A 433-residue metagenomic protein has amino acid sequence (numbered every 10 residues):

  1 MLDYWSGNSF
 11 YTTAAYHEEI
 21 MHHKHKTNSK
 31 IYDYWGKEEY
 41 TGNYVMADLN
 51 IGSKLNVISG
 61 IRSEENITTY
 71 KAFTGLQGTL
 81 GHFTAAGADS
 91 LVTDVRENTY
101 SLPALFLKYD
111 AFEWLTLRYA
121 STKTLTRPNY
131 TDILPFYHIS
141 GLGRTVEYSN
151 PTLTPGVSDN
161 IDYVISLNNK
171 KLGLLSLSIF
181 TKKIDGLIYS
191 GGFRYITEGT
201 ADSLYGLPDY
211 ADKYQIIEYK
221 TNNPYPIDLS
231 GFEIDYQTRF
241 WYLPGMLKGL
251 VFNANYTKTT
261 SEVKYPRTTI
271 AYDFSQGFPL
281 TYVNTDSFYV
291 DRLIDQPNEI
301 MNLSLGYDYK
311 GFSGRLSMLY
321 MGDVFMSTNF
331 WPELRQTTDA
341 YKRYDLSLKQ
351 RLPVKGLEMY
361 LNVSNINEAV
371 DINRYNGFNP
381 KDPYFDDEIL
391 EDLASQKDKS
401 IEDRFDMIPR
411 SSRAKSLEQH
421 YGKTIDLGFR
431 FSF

Functional and structural regions predicted by a protein language model:
M1-F112, H138-I139: Signature of Gram-negative outer-membrane beta-barrel scaffolds
M1-I31, R194-N222, V283-S287, F385-L417: Flexible glycine-rich, low-complexity coil/linker segments exposed to the extracellular/periplasmic environment
N28, Y32-T41, R96, L125-I184 (+3 more regions): Outer-membrane beta-barrel signature, preferentially recognizing the C-terminal barrel domain of Gram-negative
L49-I51, L55, L107-D110, K123 (+7 more regions): Residue-level signature of outer-membrane beta-barrel architecture
S53-K54, F112-W114, K171-L172, W241-F252 (+2 more regions): Short loop/turn motifs that connect adjacent beta-strands in outer-membrane beta-barrel proteins
S59-E65, L117-K123, L175-T181, L250-K258 (+3 more regions): Transmembrane beta-barrel strands of outer-membrane/channel proteins
T181-K183, T200-F325, R430: Gram-negative outer-membrane beta-barrel transporters
Y320-T328, Q350-F433: C-terminal beta-signal and adjacent terminal beta-strands/loops of Gram-negative outer-membrane beta-barrel proteins
